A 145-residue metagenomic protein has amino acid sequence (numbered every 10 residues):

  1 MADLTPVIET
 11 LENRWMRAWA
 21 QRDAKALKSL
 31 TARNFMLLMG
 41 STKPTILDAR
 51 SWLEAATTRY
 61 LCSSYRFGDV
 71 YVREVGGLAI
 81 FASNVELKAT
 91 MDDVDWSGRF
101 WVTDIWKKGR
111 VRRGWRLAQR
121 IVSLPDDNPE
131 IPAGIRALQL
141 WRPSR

Functional and structural regions predicted by a protein language model:
L4-P6, L11, A24-G77, T90 (+1 more regions): A solvent-exposed, acidic/Ser-Thr-rich amphipathic alpha-helical stretch
W15, W52-L53, F67-R73, V85-L87 (+2 more regions): Hydrophobic/aromatic beta-strand elements that line small-molecule binding cavities or substrate pockets in beta-rich
V72-A79, V94, W106-G114: A short, structured loop/turn motif at beta-sheet edges
K88-D92, D127-P129: A short, acidic/glycine-rich surface segment
R99-A133: Short beta-strand edge/turn micro-motifs at domain boundaries
N128-R145: Acidic/histidine-enriched, glycine/proline-rich intrinsically disordered or flexible terminal extensions
